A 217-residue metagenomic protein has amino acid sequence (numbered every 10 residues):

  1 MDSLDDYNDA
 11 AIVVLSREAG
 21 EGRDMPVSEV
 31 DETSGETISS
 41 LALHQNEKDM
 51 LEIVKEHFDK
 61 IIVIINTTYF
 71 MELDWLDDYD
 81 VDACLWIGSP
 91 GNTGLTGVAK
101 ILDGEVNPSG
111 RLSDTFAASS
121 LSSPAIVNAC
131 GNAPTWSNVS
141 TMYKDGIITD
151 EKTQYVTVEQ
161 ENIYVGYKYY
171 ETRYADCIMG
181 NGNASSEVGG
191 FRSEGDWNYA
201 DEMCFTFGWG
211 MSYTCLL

Functional and structural regions predicted by a protein language model:
M1-L217: C-terminal non-catalytic regions of proteins with extracellular/luminal or membrane-system context
